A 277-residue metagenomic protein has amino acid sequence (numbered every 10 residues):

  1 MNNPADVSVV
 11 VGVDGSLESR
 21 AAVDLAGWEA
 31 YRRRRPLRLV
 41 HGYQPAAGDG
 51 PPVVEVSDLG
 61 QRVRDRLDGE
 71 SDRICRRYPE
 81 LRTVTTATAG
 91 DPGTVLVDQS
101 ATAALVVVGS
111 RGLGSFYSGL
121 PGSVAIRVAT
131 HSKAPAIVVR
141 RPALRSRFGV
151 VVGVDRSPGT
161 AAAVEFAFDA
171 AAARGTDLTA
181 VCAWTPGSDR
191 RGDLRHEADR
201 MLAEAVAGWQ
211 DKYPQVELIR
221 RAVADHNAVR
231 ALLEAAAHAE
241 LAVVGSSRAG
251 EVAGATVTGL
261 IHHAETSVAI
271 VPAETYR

Functional and structural regions predicted by a protein language model:
M1-A5, E18, L25, S57 (+5 more regions): Structural beta-alpha unit
N2-S57, G149-G192, V206-L218, H263 (+2 more regions): Small/aliphatic-rich secondary-structure junction motif
R20, Y31, L37-L39, G60-L67 (+4 more regions): Conserved N-terminal glycine/acidic-rich loop preference
G27-D91, Q99: Ordered, small/hydrophobic-rich secondary-structure cores
V107-S110, A136-R141, V268-P272: Short beta-strand elements of ligand-binding domains
V108-R127, R147, R220, L241-H263 (+1 more regions): Glycine-rich, Arg-bearing micro-motifs that act as flexible, cationic patches
G122-P142: Short, structured interface segments
